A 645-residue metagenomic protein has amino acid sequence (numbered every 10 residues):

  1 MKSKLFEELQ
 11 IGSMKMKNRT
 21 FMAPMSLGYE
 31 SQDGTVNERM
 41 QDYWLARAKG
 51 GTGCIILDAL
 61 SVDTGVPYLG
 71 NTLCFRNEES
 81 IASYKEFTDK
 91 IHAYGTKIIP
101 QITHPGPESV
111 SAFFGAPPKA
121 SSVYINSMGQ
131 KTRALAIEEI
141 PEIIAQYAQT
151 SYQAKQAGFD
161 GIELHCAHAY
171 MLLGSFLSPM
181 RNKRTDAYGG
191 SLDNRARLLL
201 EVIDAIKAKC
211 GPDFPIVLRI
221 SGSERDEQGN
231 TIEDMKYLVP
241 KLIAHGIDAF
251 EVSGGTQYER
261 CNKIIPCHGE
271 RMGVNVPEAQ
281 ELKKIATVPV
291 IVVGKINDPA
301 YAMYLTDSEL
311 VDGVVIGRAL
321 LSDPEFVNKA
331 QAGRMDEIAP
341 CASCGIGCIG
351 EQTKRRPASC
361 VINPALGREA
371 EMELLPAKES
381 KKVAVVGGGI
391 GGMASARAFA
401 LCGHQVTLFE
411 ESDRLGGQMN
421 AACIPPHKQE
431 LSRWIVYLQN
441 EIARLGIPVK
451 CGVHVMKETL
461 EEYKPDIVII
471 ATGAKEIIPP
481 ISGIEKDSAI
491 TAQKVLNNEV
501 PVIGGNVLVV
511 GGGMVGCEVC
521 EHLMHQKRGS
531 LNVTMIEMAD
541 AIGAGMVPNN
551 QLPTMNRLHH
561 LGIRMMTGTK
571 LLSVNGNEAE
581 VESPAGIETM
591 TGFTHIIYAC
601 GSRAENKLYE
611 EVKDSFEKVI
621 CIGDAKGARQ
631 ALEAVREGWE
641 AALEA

Functional and structural regions predicted by a protein language model:
M1-V386, I390, S395-L401, Q405-V406 (+2 more regions): Flavin-dependent oxidoreductase catalytic cores
S111, Q228-N230, N262-K263, M303 (+5 more regions): Short, well-ordered secondary-structure micro-motifs
K284-P289, S308-G313, A443, I503-G504 (+2 more regions): Short, surface-exposed connector motifs at secondary-structure boundaries
A286, E309-L310, L445, I484-E485 (+3 more regions): Short, structured coil segments at secondary-structure junctions
G294, I435, C451-V453, T491-Q493 (+3 more regions): Short loop/edge segments at beta-strand edges and connector loops that shape dinucleotide/nucleotide cofactor-binding
A377-L408, C451-K464, A471-S488, Q493-M546 (+2 more regions): Rossmann-like dinucleotide/flavin-binding elements
Q405-L445, C520-T569, K626-R629: Rossmann-like dinucleotide-binding cores of NAD(P)H-dependent redox enzymes
